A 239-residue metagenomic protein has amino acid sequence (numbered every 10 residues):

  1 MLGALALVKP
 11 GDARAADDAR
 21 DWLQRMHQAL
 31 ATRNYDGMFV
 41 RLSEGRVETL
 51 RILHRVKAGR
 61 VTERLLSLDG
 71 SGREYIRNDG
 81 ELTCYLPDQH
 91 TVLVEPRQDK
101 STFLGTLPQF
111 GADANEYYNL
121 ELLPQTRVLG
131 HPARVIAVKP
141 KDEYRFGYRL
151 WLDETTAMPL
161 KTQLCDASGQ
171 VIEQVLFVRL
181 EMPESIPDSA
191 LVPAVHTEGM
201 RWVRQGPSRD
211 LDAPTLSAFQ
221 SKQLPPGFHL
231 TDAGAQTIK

Functional and structural regions predicted by a protein language model:
M1-A6: Bacterial N-terminal signal peptides
A13-W22, V40-R46, A133, D142-R145 (+2 more regions): Non-transmembrane domains of secretory- and envelope-associated proteins
A15-H90, E116-A167: N-terminal mature ectodomain segment of secretory-pathway/periplasmic proteins
A58-E63, T102-P108, P183-P187: Short, surface-exposed linear segments at secondary-structure transitions and domain or protein termini
L86-G105, Q109: Acidic/charged, solvent-exposed loop-and-adjacent secondary-structure segments enriched in E/D, K/R, S/T, and G/P
Q109-F110, Y117: A gly/proline- and charged-residue-enriched helix-loop-helix capping module
